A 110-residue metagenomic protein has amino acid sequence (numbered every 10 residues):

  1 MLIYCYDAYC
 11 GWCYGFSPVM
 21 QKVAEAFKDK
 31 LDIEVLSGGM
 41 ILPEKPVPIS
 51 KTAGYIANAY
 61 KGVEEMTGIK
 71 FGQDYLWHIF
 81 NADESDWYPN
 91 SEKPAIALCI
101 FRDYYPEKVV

Functional and structural regions predicted by a protein language model:
M1-I3: Extreme N-terminal starter segment of soluble prokaryotic enzymes
D7-A8, M40: Glycine-rich His-Gly loop
A8-P18: Conserved redox-active cysteine motifs that mediate thiol-disulfide chemistry, especially di-cysteine Cys-X(1-2)-Cys
S17-V110: Structural alpha/beta surface segment adjacent to cysteine/selenocysteine redox centers across thiol/disulfide enzymes
